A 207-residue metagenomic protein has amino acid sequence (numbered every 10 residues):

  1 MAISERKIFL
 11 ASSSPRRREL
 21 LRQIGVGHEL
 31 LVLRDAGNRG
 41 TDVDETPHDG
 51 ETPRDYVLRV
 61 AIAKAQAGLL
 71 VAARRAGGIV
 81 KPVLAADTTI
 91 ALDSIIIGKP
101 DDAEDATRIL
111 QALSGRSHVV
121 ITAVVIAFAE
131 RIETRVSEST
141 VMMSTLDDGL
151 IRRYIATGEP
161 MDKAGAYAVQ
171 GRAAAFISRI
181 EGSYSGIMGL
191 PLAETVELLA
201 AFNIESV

Functional and structural regions predicted by a protein language model:
M1-P82, I95, V196, A200-V207: N-terminal polybasic phosphate/anion-binding patch
M1-V26, R116, E138-V207: GST superfamily/GST-like fold recognition
R17, T89-L92, I97, A127 (+1 more regions): Short, active-site-adjacent cap segments at secondary-structure transitions
L21, A61, D87, A106 (+2 more regions): Residue-level signal for inorganic ion chemistry
G27-G40, A123-R131, D162-A174: Mobile beta-alpha loop/short-helix "lid" or hinge segments that flank ligand
G40-T46, L92, E130-S137: Acidic/polar active-site rim loop that often engages polyanionic ligands
T88-H118, M143: Active-site-adjacent loop/tail segments of enzyme domains
T107-L113, A123-T134, E138-S139: Anionic-ligand binding region
